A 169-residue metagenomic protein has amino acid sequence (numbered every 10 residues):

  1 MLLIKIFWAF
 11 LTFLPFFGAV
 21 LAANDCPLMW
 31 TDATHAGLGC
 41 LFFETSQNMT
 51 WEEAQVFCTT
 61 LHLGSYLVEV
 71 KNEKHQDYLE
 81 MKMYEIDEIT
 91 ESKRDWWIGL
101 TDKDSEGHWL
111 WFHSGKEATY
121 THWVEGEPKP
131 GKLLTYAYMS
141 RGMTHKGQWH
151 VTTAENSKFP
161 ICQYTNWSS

Functional and structural regions predicted by a protein language model:
M1-S169: Extracellular, disulfide-bonded carbohydrate-recognition/adhesion ectodomains, dominated by C-type lectin-like domains
